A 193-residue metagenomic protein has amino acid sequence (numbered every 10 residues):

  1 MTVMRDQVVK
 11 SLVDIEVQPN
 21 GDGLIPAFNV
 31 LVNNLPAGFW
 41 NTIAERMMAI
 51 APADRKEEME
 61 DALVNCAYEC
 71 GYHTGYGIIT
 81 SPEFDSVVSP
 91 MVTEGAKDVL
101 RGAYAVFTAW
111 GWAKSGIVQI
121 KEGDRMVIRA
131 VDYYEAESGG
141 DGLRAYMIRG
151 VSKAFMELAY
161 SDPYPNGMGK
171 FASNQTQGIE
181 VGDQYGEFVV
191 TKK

Functional and structural regions predicted by a protein language model:
M1-V127, D132-Y146, P165-M168, Q177-Y185: N-terminal accessory segment detector
Y146-Y164: Active-site helix/loop of acyl-thioester processing domains in fatty-acid/polyketide metabolism, spanning hotdog-fold
V190-K193: Short beta-strand-to-coil "C-cap" segments at the C-terminal boundary of structured domains/repeats, marking
